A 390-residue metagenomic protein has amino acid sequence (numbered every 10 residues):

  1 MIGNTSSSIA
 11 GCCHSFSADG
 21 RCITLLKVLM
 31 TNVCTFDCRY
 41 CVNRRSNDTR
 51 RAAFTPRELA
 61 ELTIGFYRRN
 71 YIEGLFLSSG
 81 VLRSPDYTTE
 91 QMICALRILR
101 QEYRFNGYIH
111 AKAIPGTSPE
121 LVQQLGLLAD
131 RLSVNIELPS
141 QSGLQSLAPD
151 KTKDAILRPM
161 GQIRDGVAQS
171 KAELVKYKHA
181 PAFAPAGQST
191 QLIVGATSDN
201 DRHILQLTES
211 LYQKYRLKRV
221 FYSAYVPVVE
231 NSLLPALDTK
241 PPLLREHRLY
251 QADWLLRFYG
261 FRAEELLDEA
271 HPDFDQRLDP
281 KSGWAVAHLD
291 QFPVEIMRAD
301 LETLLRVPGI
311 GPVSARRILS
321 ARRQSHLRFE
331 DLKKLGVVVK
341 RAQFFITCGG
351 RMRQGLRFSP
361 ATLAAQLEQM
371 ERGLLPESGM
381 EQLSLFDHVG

Functional and structural regions predicted by a protein language model:
M1-T31, R45-R50, Y103, A365-Q366 (+2 more regions): N-terminal [4Fe-4S]-dependent radical SAM core
C12, L26-L29, R57-R68, V175-K176: Short, charged beta->alpha transition segments
L25, C38, L77, V134 (+3 more regions): Conserved, mostly hydrophobic/aromatic
N32-R44: Local cysteine-cluster metal-coordination motifs and their immediate loop/turn environment, predominantly Fe-S cluster
R45-L75: Conserved alpha-helical substructure of the radical SAM core
A60, G65, R83-L266: Conserved AdoMet/S-adenosylmethionine-binding subsite of the radical SAM
L233-L305, R341-G390: Long, highly charged, low-complexity intrinsically disordered interaction regions that mediate electrostatic DNA/RNA
